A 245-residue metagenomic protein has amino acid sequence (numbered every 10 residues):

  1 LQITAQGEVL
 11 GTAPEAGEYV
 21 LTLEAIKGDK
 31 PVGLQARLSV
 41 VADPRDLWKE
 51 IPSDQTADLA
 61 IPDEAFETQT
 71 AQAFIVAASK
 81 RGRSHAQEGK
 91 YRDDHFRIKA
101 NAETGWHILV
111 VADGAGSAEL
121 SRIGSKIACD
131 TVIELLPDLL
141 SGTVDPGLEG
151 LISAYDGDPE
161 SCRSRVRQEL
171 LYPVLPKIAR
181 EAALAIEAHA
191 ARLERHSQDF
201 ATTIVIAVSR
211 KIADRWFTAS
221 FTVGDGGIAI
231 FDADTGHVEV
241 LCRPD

Functional and structural regions predicted by a protein language model:
L1-D245: PP2C/PPM-type serine/threonine phosphatase catalytic domain
